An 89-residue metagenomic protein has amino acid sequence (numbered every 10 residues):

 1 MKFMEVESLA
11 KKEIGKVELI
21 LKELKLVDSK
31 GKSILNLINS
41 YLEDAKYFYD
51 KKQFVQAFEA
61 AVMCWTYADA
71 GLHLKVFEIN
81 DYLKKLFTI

Functional and structural regions predicted by a protein language model:
K2-L35: Amphipathic, heptad-repeat alpha-helical segments
L9, L37, Q56-E59: Alpha-helical initiation/capping and key positions within long helical/coiled-coil segments
E13, V17, L83-I89: A cross-kingdom feature marking charged/low-complexity
K25-D28, Q53, L72-I79: Long, hydrophobic, amphipathic alpha-helical segments used as structural scaffolds
W65-K85: Short, charge-rich amphipathic alpha-helical segments embedded in non-transmembrane helical bundles/solenoids
